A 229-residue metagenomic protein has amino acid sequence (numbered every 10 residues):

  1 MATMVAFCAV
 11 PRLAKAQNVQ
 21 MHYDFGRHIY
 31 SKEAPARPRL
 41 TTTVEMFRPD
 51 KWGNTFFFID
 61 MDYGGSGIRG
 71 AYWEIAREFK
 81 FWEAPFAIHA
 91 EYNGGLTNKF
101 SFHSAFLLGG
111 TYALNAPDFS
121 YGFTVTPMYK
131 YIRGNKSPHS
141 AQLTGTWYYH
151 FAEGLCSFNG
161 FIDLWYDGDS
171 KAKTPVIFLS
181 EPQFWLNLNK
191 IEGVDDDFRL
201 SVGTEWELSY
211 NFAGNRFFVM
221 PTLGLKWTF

Functional and structural regions predicted by a protein language model:
M1-N18: Cleavable N-terminal export/targeting peptides
L13-K15, W52-N54, E78-H89, N115-F123 (+2 more regions): Short loop/turn motifs that connect adjacent beta-strands in outer-membrane beta-barrel proteins
Q20-H89, N93-G95, E181: Transmembrane beta-barrel domains of Gram-negative outer membranes and organellar outer membranes
Y23-R27, M61-G65, Y92-L96, P127-R133 (+3 more regions): Transmembrane beta-strands of outer-membrane beta-barrel pores
A36-P38, D62-G70, G95-A105, Y131-S140 (+2 more regions): Solvent-exposed loop/turn segments connecting transmembrane beta-strands in outer-membrane beta-barrel proteins
V44, I75, L108-G110, L143-W147 (+2 more regions): Membrane-embedded beta-strands of outer-membrane beta-barrel proteins, especially the hydrophobic/small aromatic
Y131-S201, E207-S209, W227-F229: Outer-membrane beta-barrel transmembrane domain signature
F217-F229: Outer-membrane beta-barrel "beta-signal"
